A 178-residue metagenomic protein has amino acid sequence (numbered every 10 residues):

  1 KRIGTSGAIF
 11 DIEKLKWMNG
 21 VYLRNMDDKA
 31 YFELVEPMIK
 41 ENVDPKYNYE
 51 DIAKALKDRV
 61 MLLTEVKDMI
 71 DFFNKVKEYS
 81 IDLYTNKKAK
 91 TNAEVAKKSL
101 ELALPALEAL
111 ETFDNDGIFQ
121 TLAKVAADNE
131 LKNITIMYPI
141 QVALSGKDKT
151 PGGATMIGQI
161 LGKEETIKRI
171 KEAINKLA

Functional and structural regions predicted by a protein language model:
K1-N42: A conserved active-site cap/scaffold subdomain adjacent to cofactor or substrate pockets
I12-K16, K29, E50, K54 (+2 more regions): Non-catalytic, well-ordered alpha-helical scaffold segments
W17-V21, A55-M61, P139-S145: Short, hydrophobic/amphipathic alpha-helical patches that form generic packing surfaces within helical domains
M18, M38, N74-K77, I160-T166: Short alpha-helical linear motifs
R24-D28, T64-K67, G146-G153: Short helix-capping/linker segments at secondary-structure and domain boundaries
D28-L131: Small-residue-rich helix-loop
D116-L177: Charged substrate- and nucleic-acid-binding regions of tRNA-handling and nucleotidyl-transfer enzymes, centered on
